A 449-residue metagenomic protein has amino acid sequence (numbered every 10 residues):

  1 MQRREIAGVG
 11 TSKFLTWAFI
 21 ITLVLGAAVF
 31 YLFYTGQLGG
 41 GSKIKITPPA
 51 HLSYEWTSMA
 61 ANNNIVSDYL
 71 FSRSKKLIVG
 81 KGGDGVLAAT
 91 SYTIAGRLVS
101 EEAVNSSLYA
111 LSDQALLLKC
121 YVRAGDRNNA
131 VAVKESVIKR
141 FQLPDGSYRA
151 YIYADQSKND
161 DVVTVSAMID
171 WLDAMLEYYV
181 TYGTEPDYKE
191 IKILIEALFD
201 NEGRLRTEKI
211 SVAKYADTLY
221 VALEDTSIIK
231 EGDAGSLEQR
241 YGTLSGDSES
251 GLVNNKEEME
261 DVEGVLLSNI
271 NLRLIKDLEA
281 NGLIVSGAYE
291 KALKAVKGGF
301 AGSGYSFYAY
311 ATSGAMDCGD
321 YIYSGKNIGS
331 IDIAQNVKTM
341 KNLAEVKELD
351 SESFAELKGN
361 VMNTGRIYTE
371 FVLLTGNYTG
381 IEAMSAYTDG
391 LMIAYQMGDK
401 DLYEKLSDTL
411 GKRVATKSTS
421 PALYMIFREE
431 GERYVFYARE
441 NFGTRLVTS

Functional and structural regions predicted by a protein language model:
E5-V24, Y31-F33: N-terminal Sec-pathway targeting helices
L32-S112, R123-D161, E185-P186, G203-M259 (+7 more regions): Low-complexity, Ser/Thr/Pro/Gly-enriched N-terminal "stalk/linker" regions
H51-A60, D113-N129, D170-T184, I270-I284 (+3 more regions): Well-ordered alpha-helical scaffold segments within catalytic/enzyme domains
Y121, K134, M175, K192-I195 (+3 more regions): Inward-facing hydrophobic residues that define packing positions of alpha-helical scaffold repeats
T164-V165, V265: Aromatic-lined, polymer-binding surfaces characteristic of secreted/periplasmic polysaccharide-degrading enzymes
Y188, K192-L205: Long, hydrophobic, well-ordered secondary-structure blocks that form the structural core and pocket-lining surfaces
L266, D332-I333, A383-S385: Generic helix N-cap/helix-start motif at coil->alpha-helix transitions
E345-K412: Intrinsically disordered, low-complexity segments enriched in Gly and acidic/Ser/Thr residues that form flexible
